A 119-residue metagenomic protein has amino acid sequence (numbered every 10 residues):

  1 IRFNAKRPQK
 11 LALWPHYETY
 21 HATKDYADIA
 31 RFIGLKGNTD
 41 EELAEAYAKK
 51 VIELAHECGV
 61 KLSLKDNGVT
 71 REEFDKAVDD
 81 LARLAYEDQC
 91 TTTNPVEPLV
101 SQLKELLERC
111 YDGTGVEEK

Functional and structural regions predicted by a protein language model:
I1-N38: Internal helical hairpin/lid segments
T23-K119: C-terminal charged capping/lid subdomain of soluble metabolic enzymes
